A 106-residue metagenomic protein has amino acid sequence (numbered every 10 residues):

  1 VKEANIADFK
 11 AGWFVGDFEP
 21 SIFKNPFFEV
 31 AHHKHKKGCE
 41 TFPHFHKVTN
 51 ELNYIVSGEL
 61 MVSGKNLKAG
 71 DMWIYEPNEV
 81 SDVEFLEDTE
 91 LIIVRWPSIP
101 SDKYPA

Functional and structural regions predicted by a protein language model:
V1-H32, F42, S63, A106: A short, N-terminal "cap"/entry segment at the start of jelly-roll beta-barrel domains of the cupin/DSBH fold
I22, V30-K34, L52, M72-I74 (+1 more regions): Conserved hydrophobic/aromatic beta-strand scaffold that supports enzyme active sites
G38-H44: Catalytic core of non-heme Fe(II) oxygenases with the double-stranded beta-helix
H46-K47, N66-L67, F85-E87: Short glycine/proline-enriched turns and hinge-like loops at secondary-structure junctions
V48-M61: Glycine- and acidic-residue-biased ligand/ion/polar-headgroup-sensing regions
L52, I74, E87-P105: A short hydrophobic beta-strand segment most commonly corresponding to one strand of the jelly-roll/cupin
V62-D82: Short acidic-glycine-tyrosine-enriched beta hairpin
